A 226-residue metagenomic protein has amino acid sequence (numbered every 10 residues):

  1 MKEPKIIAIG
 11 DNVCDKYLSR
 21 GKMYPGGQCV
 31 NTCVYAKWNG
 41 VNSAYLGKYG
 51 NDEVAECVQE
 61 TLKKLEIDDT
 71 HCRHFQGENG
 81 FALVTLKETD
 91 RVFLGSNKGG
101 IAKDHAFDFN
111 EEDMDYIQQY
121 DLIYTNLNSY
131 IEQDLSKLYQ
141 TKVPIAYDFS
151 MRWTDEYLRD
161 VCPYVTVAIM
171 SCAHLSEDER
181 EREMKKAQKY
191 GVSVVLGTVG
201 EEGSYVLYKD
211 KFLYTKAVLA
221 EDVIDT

Functional and structural regions predicted by a protein language model:
M1-P4, E181-T226: Conserved phosphate-binding/catalytic region of the ribokinase-like
E3, C14-Y17, M23, V41-D121: Conserved N-terminal subdomain of the carbohydrate kinase-like
K5-D11, A146: Short, hydrophobic/glycine-enriched beta-strand segments
A8-G10, L86, L94-N97, N126 (+1 more regions): Short beta-strand segments
D11-N12, A173: Active-site metal-binding loops of divalent metal-dependent hydrolases
C29-W38: Histidine-anchored nucleotide/phosphate-binding helix
L122-K186, E202-S204: Conserved beta-alpha-beta core of the PfkB/ribokinase-like small-molecule kinase fold
